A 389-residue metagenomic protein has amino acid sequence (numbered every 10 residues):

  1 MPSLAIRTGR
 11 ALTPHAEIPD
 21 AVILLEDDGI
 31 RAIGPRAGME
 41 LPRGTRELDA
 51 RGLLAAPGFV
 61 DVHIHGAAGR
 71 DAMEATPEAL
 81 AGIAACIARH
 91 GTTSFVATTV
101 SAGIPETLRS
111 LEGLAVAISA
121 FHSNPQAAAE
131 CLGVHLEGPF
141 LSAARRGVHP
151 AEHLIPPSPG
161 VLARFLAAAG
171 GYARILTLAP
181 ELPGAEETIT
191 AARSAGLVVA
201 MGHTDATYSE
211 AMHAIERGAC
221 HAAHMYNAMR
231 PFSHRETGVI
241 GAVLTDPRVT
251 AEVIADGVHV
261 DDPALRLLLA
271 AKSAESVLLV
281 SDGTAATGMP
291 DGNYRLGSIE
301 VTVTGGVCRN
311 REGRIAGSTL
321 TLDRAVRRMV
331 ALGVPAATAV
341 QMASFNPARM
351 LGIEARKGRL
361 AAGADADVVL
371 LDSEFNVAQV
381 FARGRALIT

Functional and structural regions predicted by a protein language model:
M1-A5, A11-A56: Histidine-rich, glycine-flanked metal-binding segment
L53-R109: Metal-associated gating/positioning segment near the N- to mid-region
G66-P77, V148-I155, V198-G202: Active-site mouth loops of central-metabolism enzymes
T76-A79, S110-G113, S158-G160, R235-I240: Charged helix-capping and loop-helix junction motifs
A84-Y172: Divalent-metal coordination cores built from histidine and acidic residues
I87, L136, A192, A222 (+2 more regions): Conserved, mostly hydrophobic/aromatic
A163-M289: Active-site core of metal-dependent hydrolases
G238-E252, G257, A270-S281, A286-L371: His/Asp/Glu-enriched, well-ordered alpha-helical/loop segment that forms or immediately abuts the divalent-metal
